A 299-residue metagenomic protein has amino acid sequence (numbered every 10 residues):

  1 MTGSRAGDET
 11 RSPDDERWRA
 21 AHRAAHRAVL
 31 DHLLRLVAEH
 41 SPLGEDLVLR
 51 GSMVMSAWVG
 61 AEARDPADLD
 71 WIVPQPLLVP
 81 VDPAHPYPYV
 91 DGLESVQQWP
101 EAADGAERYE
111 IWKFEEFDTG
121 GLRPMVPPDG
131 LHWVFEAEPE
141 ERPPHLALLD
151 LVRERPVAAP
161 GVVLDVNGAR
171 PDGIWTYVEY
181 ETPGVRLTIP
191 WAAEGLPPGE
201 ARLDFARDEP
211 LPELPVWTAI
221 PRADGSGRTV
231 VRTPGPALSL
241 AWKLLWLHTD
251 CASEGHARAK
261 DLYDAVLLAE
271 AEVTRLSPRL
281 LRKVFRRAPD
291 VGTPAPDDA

Functional and structural regions predicted by a protein language model:
M1-A299: Compositionally biased terminal segments of proteins
